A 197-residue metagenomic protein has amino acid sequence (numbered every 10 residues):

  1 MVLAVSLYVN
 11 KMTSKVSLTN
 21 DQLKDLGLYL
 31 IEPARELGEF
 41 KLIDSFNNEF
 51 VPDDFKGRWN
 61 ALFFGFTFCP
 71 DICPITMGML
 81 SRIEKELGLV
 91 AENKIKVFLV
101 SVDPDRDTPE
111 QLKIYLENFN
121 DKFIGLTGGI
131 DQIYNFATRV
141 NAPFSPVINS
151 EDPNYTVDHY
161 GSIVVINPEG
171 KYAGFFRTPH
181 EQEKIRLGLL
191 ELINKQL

Functional and structural regions predicted by a protein language model:
M1-E39, Q196: N-terminal targeting signals for export/organelle localization
L37-G38, N60, Y160-S162: Short loop/turn microsegments at loop-to-beta-strand junctions
K41-L42, V165: Hydrophobic beta-strand positions
F50-T76, L80: Short active-site neighborhood of thiol/selenol oxidoreductases, capturing the structured segment around
R58-W59, T76-L99: Conserved helix-turn-beta segment immediately C-terminal to the redox Cys motif in thioredoxin-like folds
K94-D107, K122-D131: Thiol-based oxidoreductase modules, predominantly thioredoxin-like and allied folds used for disulfide exchange
K113-Y160: Short, internal strand/loop/helix patches that form the active-site neighborhood or redox-interaction surface
E151-L197: Thiol-/selenol-based redox modules, centered on thioredoxin-like and closely related oxidoreductase domains
